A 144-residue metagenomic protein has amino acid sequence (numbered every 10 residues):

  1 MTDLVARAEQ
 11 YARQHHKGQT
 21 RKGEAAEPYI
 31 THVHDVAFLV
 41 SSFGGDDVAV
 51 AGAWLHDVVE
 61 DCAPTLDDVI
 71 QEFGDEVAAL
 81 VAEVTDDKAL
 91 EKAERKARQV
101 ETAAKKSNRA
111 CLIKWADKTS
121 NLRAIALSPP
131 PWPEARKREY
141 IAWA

Functional and structural regions predicted by a protein language model:
M1-A144: Active-site helical microenvironments for divalent-metal-assisted chemistry
